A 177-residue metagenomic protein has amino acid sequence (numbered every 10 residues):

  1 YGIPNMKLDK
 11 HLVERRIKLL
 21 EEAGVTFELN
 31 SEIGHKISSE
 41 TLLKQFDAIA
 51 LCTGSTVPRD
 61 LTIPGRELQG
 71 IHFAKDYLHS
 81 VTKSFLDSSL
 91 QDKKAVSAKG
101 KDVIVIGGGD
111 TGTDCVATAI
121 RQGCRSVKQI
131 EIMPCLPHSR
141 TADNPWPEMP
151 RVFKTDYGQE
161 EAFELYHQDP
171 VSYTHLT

Functional and structural regions predicted by a protein language model:
Y1-D47, P150-S172: N-terminal Rossmann-like dinucleotide/flavin-binding domain of flavoprotein oxidoreductases that bind FAD/FMN
I3-N5, R66-E67, D143-E148: Short secondary-structure boundary/capping segments
E28-K44, V57-D60, Y77-A142: Rossmann-like dinucleotide/flavin-binding elements
A48-T53: Short hydrophobic core segments
I63-L78: A short, gly/pro- and small-residue-rich
Q122-S126, M133-P170: Long, low-complexity segments enriched in small/aliphatic residues
Y173-T177: Conserved small/polar residues in nucleotide/adenosyl-binding loops
